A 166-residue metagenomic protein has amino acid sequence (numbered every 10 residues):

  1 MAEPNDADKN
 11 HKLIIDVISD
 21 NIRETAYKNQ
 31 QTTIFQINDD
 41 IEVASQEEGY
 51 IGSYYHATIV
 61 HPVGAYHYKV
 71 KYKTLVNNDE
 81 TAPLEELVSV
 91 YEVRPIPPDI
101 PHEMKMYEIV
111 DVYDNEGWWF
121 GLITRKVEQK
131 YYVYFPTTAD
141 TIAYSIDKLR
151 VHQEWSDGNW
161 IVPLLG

Functional and structural regions predicted by a protein language model:
M1-G166: Eukaryotic chromatin- and chromosome-associated nuclear factors, especially histone mark writers/erasers/readers
